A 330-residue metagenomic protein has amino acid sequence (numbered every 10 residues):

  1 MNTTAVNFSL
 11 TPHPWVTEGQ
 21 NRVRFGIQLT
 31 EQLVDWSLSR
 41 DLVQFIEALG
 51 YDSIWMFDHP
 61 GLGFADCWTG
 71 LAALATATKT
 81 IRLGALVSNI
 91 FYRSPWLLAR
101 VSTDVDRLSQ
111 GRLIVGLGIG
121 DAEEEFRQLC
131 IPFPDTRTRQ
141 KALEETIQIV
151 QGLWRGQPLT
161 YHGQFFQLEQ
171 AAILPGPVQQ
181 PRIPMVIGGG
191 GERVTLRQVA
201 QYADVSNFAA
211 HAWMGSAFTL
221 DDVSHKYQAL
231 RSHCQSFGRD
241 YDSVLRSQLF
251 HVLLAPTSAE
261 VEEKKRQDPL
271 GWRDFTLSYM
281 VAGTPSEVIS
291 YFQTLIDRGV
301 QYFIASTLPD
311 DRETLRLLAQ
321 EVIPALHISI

Functional and structural regions predicted by a protein language model:
M1-I330: Active-site-adjacent structural elements that line small-molecule/cofactor binding pockets in enzymes
